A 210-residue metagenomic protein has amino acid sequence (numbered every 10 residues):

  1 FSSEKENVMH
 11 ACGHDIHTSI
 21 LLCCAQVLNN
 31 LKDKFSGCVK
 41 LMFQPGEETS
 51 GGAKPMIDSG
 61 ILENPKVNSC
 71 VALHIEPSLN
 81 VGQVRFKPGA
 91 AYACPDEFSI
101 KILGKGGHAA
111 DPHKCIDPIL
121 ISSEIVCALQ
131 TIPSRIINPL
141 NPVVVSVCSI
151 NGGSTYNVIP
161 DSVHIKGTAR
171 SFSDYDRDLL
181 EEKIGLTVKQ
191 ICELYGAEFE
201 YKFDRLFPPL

Functional and structural regions predicted by a protein language model:
F1-M9, I16, L28, D33-S149 (+1 more regions): Histidine/acidic-residue-rich, glycine-tolerant segments that coordinate divalent metal ions
H10-A11, P112, D174-L179: Ordered, soluble secondary-structure elements with a strong preference for glycine-centered loop motifs and nearby
T18-A25: DPxDG-like acidic metal-binding loop motif
S19, G51-G52, Y175, L179: Residues that form or flank phosphate/diphosphate-binding pockets in enzymes that use nucleotide phosphates
A25, A53, K189: Short glycine-/small-residue-rich flexible loop motifs, especially phosphate/cofactor-binding loops
L120-L210: Metal-dependent amide/peptide-bond hydrolase catalytic core, centered on the "pita-bread" metallohydrolase fold
